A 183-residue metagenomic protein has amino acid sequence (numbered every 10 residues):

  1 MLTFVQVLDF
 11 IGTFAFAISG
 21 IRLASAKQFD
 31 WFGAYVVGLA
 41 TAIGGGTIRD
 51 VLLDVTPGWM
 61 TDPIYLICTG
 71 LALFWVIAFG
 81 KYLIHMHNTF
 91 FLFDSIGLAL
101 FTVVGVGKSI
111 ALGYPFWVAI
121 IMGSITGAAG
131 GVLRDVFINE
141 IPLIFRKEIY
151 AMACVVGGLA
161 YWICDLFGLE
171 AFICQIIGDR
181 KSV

Functional and structural regions predicted by a protein language model:
M1-F4, D50-M60, V104-V118, I163-I173: Helix-coil boundary and interhelical linker segments in multi-pass alpha-helical membrane proteins
M1-L53: N-terminal topogenic module of multi-pass integral membrane proteins
L2-T13, P57-L71, P115-G127: Structural signature of hydrophobic alpha-helical transmembrane segments
A17-K27, D50, F74-H87, V132-P142: C-terminal ends of transmembrane helices
F32-A40, D62-I67, H87-L98, I120-M122 (+1 more regions): Cytoplasmic-side transmembrane-helix entry/capping segments in multi-pass membrane proteins
V36-A40, T47-L53, I121, I125 (+1 more regions): Short, structured motif recognition centered on aromatic/hydrophobic residues
L71-S109: Ordered, amphipathic secondary-structure segments that act as subunit-interaction surfaces in large macromolecular
S182-V183: Conserved small/polar residues in nucleotide/adenosyl-binding loops
